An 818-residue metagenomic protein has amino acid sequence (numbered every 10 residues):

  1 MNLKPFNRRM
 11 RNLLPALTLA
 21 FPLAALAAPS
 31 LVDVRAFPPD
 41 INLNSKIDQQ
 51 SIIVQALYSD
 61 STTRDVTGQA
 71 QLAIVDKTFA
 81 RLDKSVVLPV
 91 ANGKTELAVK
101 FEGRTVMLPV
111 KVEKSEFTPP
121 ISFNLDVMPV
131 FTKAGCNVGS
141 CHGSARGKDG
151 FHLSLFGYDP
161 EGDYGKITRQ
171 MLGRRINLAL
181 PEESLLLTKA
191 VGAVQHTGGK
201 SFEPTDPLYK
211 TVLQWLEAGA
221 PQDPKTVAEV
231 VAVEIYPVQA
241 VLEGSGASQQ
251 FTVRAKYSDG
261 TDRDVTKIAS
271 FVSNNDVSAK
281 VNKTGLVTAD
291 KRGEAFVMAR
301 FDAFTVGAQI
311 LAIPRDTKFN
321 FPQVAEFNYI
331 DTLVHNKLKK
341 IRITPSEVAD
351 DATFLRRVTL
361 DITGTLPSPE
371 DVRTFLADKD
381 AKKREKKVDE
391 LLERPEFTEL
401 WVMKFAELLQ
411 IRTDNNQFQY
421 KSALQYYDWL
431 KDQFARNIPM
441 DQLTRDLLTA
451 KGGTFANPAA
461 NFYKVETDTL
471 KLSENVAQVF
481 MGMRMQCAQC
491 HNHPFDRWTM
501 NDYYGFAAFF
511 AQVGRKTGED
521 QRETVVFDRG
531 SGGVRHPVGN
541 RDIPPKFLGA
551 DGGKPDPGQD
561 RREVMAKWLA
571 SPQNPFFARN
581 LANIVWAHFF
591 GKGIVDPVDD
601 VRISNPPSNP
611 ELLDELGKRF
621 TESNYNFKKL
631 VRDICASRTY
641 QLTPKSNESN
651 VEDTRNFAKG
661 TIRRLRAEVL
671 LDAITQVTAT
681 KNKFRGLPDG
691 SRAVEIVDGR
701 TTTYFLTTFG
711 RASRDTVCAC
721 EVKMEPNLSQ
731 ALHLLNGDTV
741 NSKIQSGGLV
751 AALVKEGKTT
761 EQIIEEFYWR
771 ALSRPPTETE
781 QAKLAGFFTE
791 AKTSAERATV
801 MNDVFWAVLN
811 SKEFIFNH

Functional and structural regions predicted by a protein language model:
M1-M10: N-terminal secretory signal peptides that target proteins for export/translocation
N12-A25: Bacterial N-terminal signal peptides
A27-K133, H142-G143, G147-D149, L153-S154 (+4 more regions): Extracytoplasmic soluble-region selector
E96, A218-P221, K291-Q309, E396-L400 (+3 more regions): Structured, non-catalytic alpha/beta "coupling" segments that mediate domain-domain communication and provide generic
V110-Y164, R175-I176, L180-E183, G192-L213 (+7 more regions): Sequence context surrounding c-type heme c attachment/ligation sites in exported
P322-E396, W401-R685, C720-E721, N741-M801 (+2 more regions): Primarily short, surface-exposed interaction patches in extracytoplasmic proteins
T678-K681, R685-L687, R692-E695, G699 (+2 more regions): Long, His/Glu/Asp-enriched segments that create or flank divalent metal/ion-associated functional microenvironments
